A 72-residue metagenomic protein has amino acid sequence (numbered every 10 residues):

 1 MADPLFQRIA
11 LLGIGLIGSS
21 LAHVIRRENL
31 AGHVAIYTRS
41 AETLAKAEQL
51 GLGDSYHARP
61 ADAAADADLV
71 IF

Functional and structural regions predicted by a protein language model:
M1-Y56: NAD(P)+-binding Rossmann beta1-loop-alpha1 motif at the extreme N-terminus of oxidoreductases
P60-F72: Rossmann-like NAD(P)-binding element
